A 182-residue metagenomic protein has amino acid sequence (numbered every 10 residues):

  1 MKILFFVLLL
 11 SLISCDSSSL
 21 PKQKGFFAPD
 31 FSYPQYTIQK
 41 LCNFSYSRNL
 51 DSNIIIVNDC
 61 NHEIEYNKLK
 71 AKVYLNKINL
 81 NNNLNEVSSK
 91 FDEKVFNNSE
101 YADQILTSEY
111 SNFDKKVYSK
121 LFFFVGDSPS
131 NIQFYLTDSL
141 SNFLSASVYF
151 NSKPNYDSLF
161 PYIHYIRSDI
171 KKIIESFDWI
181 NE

Functional and structural regions predicted by a protein language model:
M1-L4: Positively charged n-region of N-terminal signal peptides that target proteins for export
S11-S14: C-terminal motif of bacterial Sec signal peptides marking the signal peptidase cleavage site
D16-S19: Bacterial signal peptide processing site
Q23-N43: Post-signal peptide N-terminal segment of mature Sec-exported envelope proteins
L41-V95: Secretory pathway targeting signatures of secreted, lumenal, and periplasmic proteins
N53, S89-S145: Signature of long, low-cysteine stretches enriched in small and polar/charged residues
V73-N81, Q133-F134, Y156-H164: Second-shell loop/turn segments in exported
S147-E182: Surface-exposed amphipathic alpha-helical segments
